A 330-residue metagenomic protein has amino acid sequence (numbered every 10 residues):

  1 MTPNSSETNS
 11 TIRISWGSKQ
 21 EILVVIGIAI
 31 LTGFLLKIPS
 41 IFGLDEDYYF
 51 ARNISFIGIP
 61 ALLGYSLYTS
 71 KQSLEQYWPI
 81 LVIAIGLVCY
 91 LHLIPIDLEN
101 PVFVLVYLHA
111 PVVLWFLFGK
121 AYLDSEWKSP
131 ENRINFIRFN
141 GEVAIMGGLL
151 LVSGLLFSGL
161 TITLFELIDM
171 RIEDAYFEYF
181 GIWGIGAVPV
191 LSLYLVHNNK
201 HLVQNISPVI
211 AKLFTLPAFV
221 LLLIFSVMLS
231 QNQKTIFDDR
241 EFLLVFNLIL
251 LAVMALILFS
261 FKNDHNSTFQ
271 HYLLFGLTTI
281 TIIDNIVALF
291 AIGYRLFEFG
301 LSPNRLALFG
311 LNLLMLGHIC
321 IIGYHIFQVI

Functional and structural regions predicted by a protein language model:
M1-L67: N-terminal signal-anchor module of multipass membrane proteins
N4-S18, S66-E75, Y122-N140, I162-R171 (+5 more regions): Juxtamembrane membrane-water interface segments of multi-pass membrane proteins, especially cytoplasmic-side
Q20-V24, I28, R52, R138 (+4 more regions): Alpha-helical transmembrane segments of integral membrane proteins
E21, L36-S40, S226-L229, L316 (+1 more regions): A compositional/structural signature for long, glycine/proline-rich flexible linkers and loops on extracytoplasmic
I28, I83-C89, P111-A121, G141-T161 (+5 more regions): Alpha-helical transmembrane segments of multi-pass integral membrane proteins
A29, L301-I330: C-terminal structured domain segments
E46-Y48, G64-I185, L193-A211: Membrane-interface helix-loop-helix junctions at boundaries between adjacent transmembrane segments
Y49-F50, F177-F180, I210-F214, Q231-L250 (+2 more regions): Transmembrane alpha-helix entry/boundary detector in multi-pass membrane proteins
